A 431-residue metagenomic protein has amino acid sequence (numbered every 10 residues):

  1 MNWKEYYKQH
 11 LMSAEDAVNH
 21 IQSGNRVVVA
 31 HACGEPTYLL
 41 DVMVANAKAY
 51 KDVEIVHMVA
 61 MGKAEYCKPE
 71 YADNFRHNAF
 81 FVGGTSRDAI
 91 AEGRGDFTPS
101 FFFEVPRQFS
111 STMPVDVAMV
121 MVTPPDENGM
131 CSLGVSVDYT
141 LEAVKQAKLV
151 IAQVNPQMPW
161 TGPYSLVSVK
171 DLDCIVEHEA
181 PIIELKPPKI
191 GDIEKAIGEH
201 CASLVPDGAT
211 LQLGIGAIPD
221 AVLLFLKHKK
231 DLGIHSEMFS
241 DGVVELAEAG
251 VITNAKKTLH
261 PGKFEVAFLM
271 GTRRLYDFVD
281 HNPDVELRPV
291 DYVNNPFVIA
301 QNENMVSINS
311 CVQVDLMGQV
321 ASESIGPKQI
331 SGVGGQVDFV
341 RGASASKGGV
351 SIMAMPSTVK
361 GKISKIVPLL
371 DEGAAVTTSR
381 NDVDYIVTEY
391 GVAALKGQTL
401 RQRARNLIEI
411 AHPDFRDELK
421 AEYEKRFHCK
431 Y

Functional and structural regions predicted by a protein language model:
M1-Y431: Conserved alpha/beta enzyme-core scaffold
